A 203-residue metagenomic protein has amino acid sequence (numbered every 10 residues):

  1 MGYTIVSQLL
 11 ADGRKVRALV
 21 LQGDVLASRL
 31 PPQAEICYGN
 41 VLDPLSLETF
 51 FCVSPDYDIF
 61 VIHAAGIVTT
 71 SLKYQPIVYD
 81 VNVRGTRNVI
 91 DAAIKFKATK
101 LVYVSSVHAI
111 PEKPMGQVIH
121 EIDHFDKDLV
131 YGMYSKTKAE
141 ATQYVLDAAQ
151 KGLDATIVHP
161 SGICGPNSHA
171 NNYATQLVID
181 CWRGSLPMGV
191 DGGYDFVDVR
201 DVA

Functional and structural regions predicted by a protein language model:
M1-R14: N-terminal Rossmann NAD(P)H-binding glycine-rich loop of SDR-like oxidoreductase domains
G2-T4, V83, A139: Residues forming the Rossmann-fold NAD(P)(H) cofactor-binding site
D24, S28-L30, A34-R84, N88 (+1 more regions): NAD(P)H-binding glycine-rich loop region in Rossmannoid oxidoreductase-like domains and their noncatalytic homologs
D43, G85-N88, K100, E140-A141 (+1 more regions): Conserved cofactor-binding/catalytic machinery of classical short-chain dehydrogenase/reductase
F60, P76, V81-Y134: Conserved Rossmann-fold NAD(P)-dependent oxidoreductase catalytic core, especially the SDR/UDP-sugar
A109-P111, L153-T175: Flexible, glycine-rich beta-alpha linker
K127-L129, Q176-V197, D201: A conserved pocket-lining segment of Rossmann-fold NAD(P)-dependent short-chain dehydrogenase/reductase
L129-I157: Active-site Tyr-X1-5-Lys
